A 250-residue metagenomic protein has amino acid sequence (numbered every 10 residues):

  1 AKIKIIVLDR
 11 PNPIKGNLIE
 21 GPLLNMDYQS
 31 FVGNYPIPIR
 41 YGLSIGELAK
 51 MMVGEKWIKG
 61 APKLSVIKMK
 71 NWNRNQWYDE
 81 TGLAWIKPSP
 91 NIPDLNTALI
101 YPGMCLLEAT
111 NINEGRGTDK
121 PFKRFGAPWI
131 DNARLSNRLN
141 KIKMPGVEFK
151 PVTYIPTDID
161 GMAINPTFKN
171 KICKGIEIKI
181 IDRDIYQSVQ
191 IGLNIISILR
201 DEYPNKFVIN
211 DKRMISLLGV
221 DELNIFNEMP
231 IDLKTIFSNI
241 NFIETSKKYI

Functional and structural regions predicted by a protein language model:
K2-K4: A short helix->loop->beta-strand "cap" motif at the edges of active sites that frequently abuts
I6-Y28: Glycine-rich, charge-decorated loop segments at or immediately adjacent to ligand/cofactor-binding or catalytic sites
L8-P11, M69-K70, A127, I181: Active-site-proximal beta-strand/loop segments in catalytic clefts of secreted hydrolases
Q29-P102: Conserved anion/nucleotide-ligand pocket segment
M51-I58, I142, I198-E202, T245: Change "in soluble alpha/beta enzymes" to "in soluble alpha/beta proteins
W72-E148, P156-T157: Glycine-rich, aromatic-lined ligand/substrate-binding cores of catalytic and carbohydrate-binding domains
G126-I240: Conserved functional hotspot residues or short segments at active or partner-binding sites across diverse domains
